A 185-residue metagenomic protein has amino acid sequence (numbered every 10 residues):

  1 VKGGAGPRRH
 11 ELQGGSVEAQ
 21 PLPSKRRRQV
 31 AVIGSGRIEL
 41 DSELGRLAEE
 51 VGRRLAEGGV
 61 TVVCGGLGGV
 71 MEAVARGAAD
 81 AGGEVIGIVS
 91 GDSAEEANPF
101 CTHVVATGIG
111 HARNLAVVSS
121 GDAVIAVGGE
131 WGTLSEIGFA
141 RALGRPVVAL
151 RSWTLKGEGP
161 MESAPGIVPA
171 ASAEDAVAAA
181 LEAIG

Functional and structural regions predicted by a protein language model:
V1-S16: N-terminal amphipathic/basic-hydrophobic helices that include classical n-h-c signal peptides and signal-anchor
R26-D41, G58: Generic N-terminal amphipathic, Lys/Arg-enriched alpha-helix
R46-A56, G68-L143, R151-E162: Acidic/glycine-enriched connector segments
G59-V62, V124, P165-G166: Short active-site oxyanion
V63-G65, G87-I88, P169: General beta-strand structural signal in soluble alpha/beta enzymes
V104-G108, G166-A176: Short acidic-hydrophobic, aromatic-tinged amphipathic segments that line or gate anion-handling sites
A123-V124, A170-G185: A charged, well-structured terminal subsegment
